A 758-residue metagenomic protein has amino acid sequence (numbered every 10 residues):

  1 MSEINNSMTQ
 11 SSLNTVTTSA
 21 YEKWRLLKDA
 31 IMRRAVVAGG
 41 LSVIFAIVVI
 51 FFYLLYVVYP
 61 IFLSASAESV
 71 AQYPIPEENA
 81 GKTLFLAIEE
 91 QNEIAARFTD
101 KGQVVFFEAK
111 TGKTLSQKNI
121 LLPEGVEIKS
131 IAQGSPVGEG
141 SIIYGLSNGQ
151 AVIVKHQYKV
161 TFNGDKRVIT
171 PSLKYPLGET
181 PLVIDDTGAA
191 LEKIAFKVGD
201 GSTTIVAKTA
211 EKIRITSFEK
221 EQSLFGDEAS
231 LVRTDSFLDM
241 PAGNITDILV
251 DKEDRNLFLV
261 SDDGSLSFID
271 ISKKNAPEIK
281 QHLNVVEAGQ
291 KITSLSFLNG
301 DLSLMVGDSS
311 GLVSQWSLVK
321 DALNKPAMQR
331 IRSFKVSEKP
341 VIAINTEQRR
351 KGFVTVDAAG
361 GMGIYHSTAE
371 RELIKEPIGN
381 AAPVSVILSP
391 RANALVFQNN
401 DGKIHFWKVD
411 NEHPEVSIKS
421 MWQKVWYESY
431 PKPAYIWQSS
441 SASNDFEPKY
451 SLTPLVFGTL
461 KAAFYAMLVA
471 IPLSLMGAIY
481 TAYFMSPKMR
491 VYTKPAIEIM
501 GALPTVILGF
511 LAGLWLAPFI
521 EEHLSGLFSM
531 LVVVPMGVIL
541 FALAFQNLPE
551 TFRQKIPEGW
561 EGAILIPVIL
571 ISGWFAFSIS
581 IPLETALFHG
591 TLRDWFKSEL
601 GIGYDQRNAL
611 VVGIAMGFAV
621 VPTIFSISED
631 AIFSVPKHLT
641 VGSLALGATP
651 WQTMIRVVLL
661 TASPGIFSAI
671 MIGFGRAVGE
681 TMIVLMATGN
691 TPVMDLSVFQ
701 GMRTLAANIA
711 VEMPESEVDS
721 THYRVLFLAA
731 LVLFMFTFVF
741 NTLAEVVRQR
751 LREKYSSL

Functional and structural regions predicted by a protein language model:
S19, K23-A30, I61-G102, F106-E139 (+16 more regions): Periplasmic/extracellular loop-to-transmembrane helix junction in inner-membrane transport proteins
V104-A109, A151-H156, I213-F218, L266-I271 (+4 more regions): WD40-repeat beta-propellers
K449-A463, A517-G537, K555-T623: Loop-to-helix entry region at the N-terminal start of transmembrane alpha-helices in multi-pass membrane transporters
A466-I497, F541-E550, A744-E753: Transmembrane-helix boundary motif in ABC transporter permease subunits
L540-F552, E629-F633, K637, M671 (+1 more regions): C-terminal transmembrane helix and the adjacent membrane-cytosol boundary/short C-terminal tail of inner/organellar
S598, I602, V684-F734: Interhelical loop and adjacent transmembrane-helix boundary motif in polytopic membrane transport permeases
F625-I627, P650-L685: Transmembrane alpha-helices
